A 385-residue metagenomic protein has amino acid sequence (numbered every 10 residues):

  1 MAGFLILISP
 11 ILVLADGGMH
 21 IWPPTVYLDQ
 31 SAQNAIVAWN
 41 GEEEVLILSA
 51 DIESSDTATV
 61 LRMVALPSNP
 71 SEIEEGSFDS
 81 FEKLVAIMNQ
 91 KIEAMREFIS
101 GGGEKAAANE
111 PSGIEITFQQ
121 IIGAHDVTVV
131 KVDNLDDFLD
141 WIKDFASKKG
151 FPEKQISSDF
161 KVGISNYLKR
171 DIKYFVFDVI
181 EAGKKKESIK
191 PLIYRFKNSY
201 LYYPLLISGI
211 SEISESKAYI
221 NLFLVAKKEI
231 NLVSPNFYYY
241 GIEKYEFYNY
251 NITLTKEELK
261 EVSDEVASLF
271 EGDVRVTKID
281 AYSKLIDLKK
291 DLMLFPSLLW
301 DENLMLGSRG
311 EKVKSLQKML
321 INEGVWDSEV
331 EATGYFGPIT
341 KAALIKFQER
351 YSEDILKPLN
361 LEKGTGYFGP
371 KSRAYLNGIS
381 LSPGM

Functional and structural regions predicted by a protein language model:
I8-P10: N-terminal signal peptide c-region/cleavage motif recognized by signal peptidases
G17-D29, K149-S297, P383-M385: Accessory, solvent-exposed terminal regions and/or long lumenal/extracellular loops of proteins
I21-E43, A106-S112: Short, compositionally biased low-complexity segments enriched in polar/charged residues
A38-N89, W141-N166: Surface-exposed, glycine/proline- and aromatic-rich loop segments on solvent-exposed faces across compartments
A50-I52, K131-N134, F368, S372 (+1 more regions): A mature extracytoplasmic/lumenal domain signature
A94-F98, G103-F145: Single conserved position on a long alpha-helix in the C-terminal lobe of the eukaryotic protein kinase
F295-M385: Cell-envelope/ECM-targeting effectors and their regulatory/trafficking segments
